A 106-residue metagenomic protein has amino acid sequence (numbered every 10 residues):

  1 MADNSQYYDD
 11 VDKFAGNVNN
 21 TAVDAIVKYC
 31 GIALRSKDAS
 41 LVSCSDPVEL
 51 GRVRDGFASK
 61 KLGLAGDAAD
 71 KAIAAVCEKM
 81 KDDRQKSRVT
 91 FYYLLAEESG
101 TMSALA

Functional and structural regions predicted by a protein language model:
M1-A2, A106: Absolute protein N-terminus
A2-G63: Core of compact, soluble alpha-helical bundle domains
N4-K13, A65-D82: Short amphipathic alpha-helical segments and their helix-coil junctions
A22, I26, E49, A68 (+2 more regions): Residue-level detector of well-ordered alpha-helical segments, enriched for hydrophobic/aromatic packing positions
K71-A106: Short, compact, well-ordered microdomains
